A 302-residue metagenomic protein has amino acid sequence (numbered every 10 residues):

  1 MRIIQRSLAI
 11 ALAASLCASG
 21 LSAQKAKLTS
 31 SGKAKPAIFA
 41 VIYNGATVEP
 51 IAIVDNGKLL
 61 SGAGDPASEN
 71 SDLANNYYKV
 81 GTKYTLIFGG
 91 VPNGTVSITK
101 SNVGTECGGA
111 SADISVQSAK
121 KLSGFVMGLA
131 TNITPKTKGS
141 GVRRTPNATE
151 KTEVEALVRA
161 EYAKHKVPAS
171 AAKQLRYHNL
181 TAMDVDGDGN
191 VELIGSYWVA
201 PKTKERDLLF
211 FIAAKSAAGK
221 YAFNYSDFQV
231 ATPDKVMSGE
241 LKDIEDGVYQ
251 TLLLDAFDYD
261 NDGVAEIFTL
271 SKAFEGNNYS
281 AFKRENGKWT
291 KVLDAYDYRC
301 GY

Functional and structural regions predicted by a protein language model:
M1-I10: Bacterial N-terminal signal peptides that target proteins for export
I3, S22-Q24: Intrinsically disordered, low-complexity regions enriched in serine, threonine, proline and polar/charged residues
Q24-Y302: Beta-propeller-forming repeat regions
